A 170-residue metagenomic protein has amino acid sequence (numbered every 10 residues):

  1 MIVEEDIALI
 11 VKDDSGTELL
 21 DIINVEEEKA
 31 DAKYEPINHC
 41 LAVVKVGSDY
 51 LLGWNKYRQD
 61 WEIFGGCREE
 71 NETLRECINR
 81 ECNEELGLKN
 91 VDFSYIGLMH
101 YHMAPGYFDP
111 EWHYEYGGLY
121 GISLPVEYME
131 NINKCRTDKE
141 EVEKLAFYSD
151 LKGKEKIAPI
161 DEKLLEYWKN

Functional and structural regions predicted by a protein language model:
M1-L41: Acidic, metal-coordinating catalytic segment for phosphate/diphosphate chemistry, firing primarily on the Nudix
E28-A32, H39-L41, F64-G65, N79 (+2 more regions): Short secondary-structure capping micro-motifs at structural edges
Y34, D60-W61, H102-P105: Short, solvent-exposed loop/turn segments at secondary-structure junctions
Y34-P36, K45, M129-E130, K163-W168: Glycine-aromatic-enriched surface loops/turns that form tight recognition elements
N38-C40, S48, G118, E143: Change "...and in nucleic-acid phosphodiester-cleaving endonucleases..." to "...and in nucleic-acid processing enzymes
V44-G47, I122-L124: Active-site beta-strand termini and strand-to-loop segments that position acidic
K45-E85: Conserved Nudix-box catalytic region and its N-terminal flanking loop in Nudix hydrolases and closely related
R68-S94, M99-I160: Unchanged
